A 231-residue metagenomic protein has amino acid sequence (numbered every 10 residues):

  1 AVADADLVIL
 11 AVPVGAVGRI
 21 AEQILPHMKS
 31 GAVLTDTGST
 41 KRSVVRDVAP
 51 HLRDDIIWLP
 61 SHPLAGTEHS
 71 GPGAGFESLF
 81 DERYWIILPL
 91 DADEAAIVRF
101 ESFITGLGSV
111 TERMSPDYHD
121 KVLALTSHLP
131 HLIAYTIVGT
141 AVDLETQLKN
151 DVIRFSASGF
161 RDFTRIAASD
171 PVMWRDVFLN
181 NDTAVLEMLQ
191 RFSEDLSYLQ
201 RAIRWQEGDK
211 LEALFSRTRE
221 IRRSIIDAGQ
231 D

Functional and structural regions predicted by a protein language model:
A1-V33: Rossmann-like NAD(P)-binding element
L7, I57, V110: Residue-level detector of anion-binding/catalytic polar loops
I9, H51-D54, G75-L79, H128-L132: Short, hinge-like loop/turn segments at secondary-structure boundaries
A11-P13, G38, P89: Glycine-rich, N-terminal phosphate-binding loop of Rossmann-like dinucleotide-binding domains
I20-G73: Rossmann-like NAD(P)(H) cofactor-binding subdomain of soluble oxidoreductases
L79-R165: Internal alpha-helical scaffold of NAD(P)-dependent oxidoreductase catalytic cores
K149-T218: Interdomain hinge/lid region at the active-site interface of Rossmann-like NAD(P)-dependent oxidoreductases
E220-D231: Long, positively charged, glycine-interspersed low-complexity recognition regions
